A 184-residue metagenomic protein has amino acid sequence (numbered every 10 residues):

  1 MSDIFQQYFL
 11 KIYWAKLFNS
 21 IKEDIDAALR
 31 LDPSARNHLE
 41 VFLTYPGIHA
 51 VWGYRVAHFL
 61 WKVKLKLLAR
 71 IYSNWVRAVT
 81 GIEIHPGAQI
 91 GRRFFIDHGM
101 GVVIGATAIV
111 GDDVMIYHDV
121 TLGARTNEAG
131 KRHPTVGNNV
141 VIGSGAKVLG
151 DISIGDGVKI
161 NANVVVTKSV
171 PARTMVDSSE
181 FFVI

Functional and structural regions predicted by a protein language model:
M1, E180-F181: Intrinsic structural disorder
M1-T80: Terminal amphipathic alpha-helical/low-complexity segments used for targeting or macromolecular assembly
T80, H85-P86, G91-R92, D97-A106 (+11 more regions): Left-handed beta-helix
A129: Catalytic-pocket segment enriched in acidic/His residues
